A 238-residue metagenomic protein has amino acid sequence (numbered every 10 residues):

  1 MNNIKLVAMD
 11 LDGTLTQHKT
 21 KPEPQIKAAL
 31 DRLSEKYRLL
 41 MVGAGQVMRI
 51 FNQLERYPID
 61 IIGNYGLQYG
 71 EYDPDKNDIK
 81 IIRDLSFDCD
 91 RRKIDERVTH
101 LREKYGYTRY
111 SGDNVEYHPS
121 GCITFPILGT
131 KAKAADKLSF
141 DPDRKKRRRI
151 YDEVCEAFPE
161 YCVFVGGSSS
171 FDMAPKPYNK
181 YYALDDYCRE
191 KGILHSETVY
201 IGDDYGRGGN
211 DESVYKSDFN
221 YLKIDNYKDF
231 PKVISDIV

Functional and structural regions predicted by a protein language model:
M1-M9, Q25-R32: Non-catalytic pre-domain segments flanking phosphatase-related domains
N2-I4, K36, P58, S120 (+1 more regions): A general structural motif
N2-N3, P22-E23, A174-K176, K180-V238: Mg2+-dependent phosphoryl-transfer enzymes with acidic/Ser/Thr/Gly-rich catalytic loops
V7-M9, I61, Y200: Residue-level marker for buried hydrophobic side chains located in beta-strands that build the well-ordered beta-sheet
T20-G112: Active-site phosphate-binding/coordination module
K104, R109-V199, N210: Conserved acidic, metal-coordinating active-site core of Asp-based, Mg2+-dependent phosphoryl-transfer enzymes
